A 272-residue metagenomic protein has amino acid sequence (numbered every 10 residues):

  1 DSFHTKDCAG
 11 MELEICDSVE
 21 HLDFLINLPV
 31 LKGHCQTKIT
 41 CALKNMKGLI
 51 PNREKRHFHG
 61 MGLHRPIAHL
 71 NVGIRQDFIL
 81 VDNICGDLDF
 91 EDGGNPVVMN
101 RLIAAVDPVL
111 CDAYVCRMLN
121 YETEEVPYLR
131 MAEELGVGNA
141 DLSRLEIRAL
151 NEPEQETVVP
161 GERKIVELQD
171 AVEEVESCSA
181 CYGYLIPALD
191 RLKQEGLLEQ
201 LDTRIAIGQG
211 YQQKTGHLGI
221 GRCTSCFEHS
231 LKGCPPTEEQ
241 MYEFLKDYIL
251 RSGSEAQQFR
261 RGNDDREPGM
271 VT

Functional and structural regions predicted by a protein language model:
D1-T272: N-terminal and secondary-structure boundary signal
